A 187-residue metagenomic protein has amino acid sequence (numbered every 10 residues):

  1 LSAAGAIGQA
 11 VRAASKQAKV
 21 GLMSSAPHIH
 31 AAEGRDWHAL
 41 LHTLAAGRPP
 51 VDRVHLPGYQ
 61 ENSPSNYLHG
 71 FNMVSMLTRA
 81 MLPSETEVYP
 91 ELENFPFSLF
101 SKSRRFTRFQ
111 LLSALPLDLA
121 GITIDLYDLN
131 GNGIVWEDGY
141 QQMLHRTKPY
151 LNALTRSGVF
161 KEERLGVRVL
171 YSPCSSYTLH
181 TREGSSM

Functional and structural regions predicted by a protein language model:
L1, G5: Active-site-adjacent "subsite" loops/lids of carbohydrate-active enzymes
G8, A14-S186: Hydrophobic targeting/anchoring helices
